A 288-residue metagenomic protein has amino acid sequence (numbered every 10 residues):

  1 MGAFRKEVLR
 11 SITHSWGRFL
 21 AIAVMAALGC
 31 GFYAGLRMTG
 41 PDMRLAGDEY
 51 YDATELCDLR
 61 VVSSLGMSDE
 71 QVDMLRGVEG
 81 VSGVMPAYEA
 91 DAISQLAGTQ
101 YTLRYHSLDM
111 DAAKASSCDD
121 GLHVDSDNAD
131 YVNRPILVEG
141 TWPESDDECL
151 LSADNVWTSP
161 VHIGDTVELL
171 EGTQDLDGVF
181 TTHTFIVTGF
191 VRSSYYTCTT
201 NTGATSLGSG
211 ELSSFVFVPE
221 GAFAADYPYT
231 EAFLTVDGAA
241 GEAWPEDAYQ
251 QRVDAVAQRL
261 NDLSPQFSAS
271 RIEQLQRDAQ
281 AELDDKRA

Functional and structural regions predicted by a protein language model:
G2-I22, A26-A288: Membrane transport/envelope proteins' first extracytoplasmic loop
